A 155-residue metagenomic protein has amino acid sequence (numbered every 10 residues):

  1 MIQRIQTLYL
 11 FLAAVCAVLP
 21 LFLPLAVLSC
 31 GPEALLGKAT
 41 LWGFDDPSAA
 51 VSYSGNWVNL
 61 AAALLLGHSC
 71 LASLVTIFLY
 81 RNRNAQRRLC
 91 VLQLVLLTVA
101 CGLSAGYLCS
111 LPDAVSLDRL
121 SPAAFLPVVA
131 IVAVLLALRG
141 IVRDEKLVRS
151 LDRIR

Functional and structural regions predicted by a protein language model:
M1-A14, N84-C90: Alpha-helical transmembrane segments and their helix-start/interface "positive-inside/aromatic belt" motifs in integral
A14-L64: Interfacial loop at the N-terminal end of multi-pass membrane proteins
F22-L23, L79, G106-S110: Helix-loop junctions at the membrane-solvent interface of multi-pass transporters, primarily the C-terminal
L60-T76: Hydrophobic alpha-helical transmembrane segments
L74-R87: Juxtamembrane helix-break-helix junctions at the cytosolic face of small multi-pass alpha-helical membrane proteins
L89-C101: Transmembrane alpha-helical segments of multi-pass membrane proteins
A100-R155: Alpha-helical transmembrane segments of multi-pass integral membrane proteins, characterized by long hydrophobic
